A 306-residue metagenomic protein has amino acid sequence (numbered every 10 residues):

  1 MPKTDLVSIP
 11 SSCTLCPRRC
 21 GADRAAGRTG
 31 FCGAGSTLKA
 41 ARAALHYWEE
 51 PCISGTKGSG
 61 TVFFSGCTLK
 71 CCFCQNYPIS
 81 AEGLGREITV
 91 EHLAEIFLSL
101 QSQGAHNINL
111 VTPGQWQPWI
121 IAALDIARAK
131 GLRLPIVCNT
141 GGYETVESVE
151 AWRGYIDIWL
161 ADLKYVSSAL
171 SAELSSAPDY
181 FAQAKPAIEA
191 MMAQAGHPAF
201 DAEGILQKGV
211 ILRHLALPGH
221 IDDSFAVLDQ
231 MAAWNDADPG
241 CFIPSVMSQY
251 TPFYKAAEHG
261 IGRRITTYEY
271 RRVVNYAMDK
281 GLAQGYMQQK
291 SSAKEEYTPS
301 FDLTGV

Functional and structural regions predicted by a protein language model:
M1-T29, H197-V306: Auxiliary Fe-S-binding modules of radical SAM enzymes
M1-T68, C72, N76-A81, F301-L303: N-terminal [4Fe-4S]-dependent radical SAM core
A40-T61, E95-P113, G285-M287: Short Fe-S-cluster ligation motifs
S65, L69-Q103: Glycine-rich active-site/cofactor-binding loop and its immediate structural neighborhood
A81-L84, L110, V137, G285-Q288: Residue-level detector of family-conserved "landmark" positions at structurally sensitive sites
R86-V90, A177, F181, R263-T267: Flexible, glycine- and charge-enriched loops at secondary-structure boundaries
T89, Q115-W116, S292-A293: Positions that flank functional sites
E95-H259: Conserved AdoMet/S-adenosylmethionine-binding subsite of the radical SAM
